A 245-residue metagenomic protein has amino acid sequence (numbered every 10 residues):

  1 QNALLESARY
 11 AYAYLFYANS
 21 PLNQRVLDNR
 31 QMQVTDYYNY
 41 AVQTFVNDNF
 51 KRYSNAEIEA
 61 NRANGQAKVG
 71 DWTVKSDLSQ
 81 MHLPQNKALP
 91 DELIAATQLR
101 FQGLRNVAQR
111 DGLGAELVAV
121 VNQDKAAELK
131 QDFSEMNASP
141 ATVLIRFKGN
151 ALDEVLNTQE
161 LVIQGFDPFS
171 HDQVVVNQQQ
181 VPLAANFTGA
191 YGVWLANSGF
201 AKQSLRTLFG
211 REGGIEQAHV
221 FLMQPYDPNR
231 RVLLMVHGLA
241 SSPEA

Functional and structural regions predicted by a protein language model:
Q1-M235, S242-E244: Flexible, membrane-associating and regulatory peripheral segments of lipid-active enzymes
